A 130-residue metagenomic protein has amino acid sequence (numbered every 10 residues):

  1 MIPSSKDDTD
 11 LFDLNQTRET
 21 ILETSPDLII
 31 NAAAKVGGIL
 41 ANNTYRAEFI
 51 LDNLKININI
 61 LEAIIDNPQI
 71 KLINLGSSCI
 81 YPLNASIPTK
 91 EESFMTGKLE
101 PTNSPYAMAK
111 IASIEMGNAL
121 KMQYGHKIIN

Functional and structural regions predicted by a protein language model:
M1-T20: Adenosine-cofactor binding site in Rossmann-like domains, unifying the SAM/SAH pocket of S-adenosylmethionine-dependent
S4, I29-K35, L72-S78: SDR active-site strand-loop-helix element
N15-L54: NAD(P)H-binding glycine-rich loop region in Rossmannoid oxidoreductase-like domains and their noncatalytic homologs
S25, P68-Q69, G125: Residue-level detector of structured alpha->beta connecting loops
I58-N103: Conserved Rossmann-fold NAD(P)-dependent oxidoreductase catalytic core, especially the SDR/UDP-sugar
G76-S77, M116-N130: Conserved beta-loop-beta element that borders a ligand/cofactor-binding pocket
P105, A109-A112: Active-site helix of classical SDR
